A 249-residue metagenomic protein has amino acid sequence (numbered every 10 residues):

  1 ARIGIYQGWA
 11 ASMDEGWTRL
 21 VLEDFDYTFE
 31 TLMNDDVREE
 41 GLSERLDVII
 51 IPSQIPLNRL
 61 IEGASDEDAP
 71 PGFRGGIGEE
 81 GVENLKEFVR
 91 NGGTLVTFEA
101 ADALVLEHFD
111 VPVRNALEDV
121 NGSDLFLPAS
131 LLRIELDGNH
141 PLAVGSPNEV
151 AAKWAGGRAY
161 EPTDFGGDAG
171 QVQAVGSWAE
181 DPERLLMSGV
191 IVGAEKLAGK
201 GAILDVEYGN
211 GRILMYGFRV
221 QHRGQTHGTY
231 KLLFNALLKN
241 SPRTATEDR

Functional and structural regions predicted by a protein language model:
A1-S12: Short hydrophobic beta-strand segments
G4, I50, V96, V175 (+1 more regions): Hydrophobic/aromatic beta-strand patches that form the interior of the parallel beta-sheet core in alpha/beta enzyme
A11-P112, R223: Helical hinge/lid and interdomain linker segments adjacent to catalytic or ligand-binding clefts that mediate domain
W17-T18, D35-E40, E83-L85, V120-N121 (+3 more regions): Generic recognition of flexible, low-complexity loop/linker segments
F29-V37, A116-D124, D248: A generic structural motif
R114-N115, S123, S130-T226, S241-T246: Catalytic beta-strand/loop cores that center a nucleophilic Ser/Cys/Thr and support acyl-enzyme chemistry
T229-N240: Short amphipathic C-terminal alpha-helix that caps PH/PH-like domains
